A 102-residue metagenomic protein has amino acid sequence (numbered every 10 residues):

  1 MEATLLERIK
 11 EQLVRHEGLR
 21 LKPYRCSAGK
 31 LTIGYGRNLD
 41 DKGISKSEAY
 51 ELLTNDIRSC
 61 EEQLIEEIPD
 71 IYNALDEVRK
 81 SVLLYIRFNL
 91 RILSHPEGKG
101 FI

Functional and structural regions predicted by a protein language model:
M1-I102: Acidic, aromatic-lined catalytic clefts of primarily extracellular/periplasmic carbohydrate-active enzymes that remodel
